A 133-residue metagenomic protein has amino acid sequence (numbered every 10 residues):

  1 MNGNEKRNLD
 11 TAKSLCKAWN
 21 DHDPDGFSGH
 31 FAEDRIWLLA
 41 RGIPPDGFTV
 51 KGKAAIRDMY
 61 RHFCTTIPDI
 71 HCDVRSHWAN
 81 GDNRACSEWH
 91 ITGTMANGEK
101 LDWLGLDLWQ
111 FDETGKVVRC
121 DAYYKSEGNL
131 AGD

Functional and structural regions predicted by a protein language model:
M1-D34, D133: Short, low-complexity N-terminal intrinsically disordered segments enriched in polar/charged residues
N2-D10, R57-D133: A beta-strand edge to alpha-helix "cap/lid" segment located at domain peripheries
N2-E5, K17, D46, V50 (+1 more regions): A generic helix-loop boundary/linker signal
A12, R41-P45, T94: Residue-level detector of alpha-helix boundaries and kinks
P24-N83: A solvent-exposed, acidic/Ser-Thr-rich amphipathic alpha-helical stretch
